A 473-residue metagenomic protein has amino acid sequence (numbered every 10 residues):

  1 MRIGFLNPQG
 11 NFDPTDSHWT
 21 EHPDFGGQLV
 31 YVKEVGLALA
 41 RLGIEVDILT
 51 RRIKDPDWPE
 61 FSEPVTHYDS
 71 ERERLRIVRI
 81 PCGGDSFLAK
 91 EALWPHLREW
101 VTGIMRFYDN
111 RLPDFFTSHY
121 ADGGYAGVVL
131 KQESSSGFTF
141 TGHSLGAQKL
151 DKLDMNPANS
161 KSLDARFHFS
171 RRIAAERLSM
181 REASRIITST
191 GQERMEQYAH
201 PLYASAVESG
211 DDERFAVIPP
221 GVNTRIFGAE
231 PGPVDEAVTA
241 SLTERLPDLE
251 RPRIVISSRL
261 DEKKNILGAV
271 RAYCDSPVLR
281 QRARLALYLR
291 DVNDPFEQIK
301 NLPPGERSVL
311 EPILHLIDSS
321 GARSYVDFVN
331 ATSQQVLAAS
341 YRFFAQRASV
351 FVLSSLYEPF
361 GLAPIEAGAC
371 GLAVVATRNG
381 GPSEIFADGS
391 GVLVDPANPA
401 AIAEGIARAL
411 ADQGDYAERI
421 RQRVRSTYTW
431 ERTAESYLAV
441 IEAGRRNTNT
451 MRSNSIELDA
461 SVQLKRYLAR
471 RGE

Functional and structural regions predicted by a protein language model:
M1-E473: Catalytic cores of nucleotide-sugar-dependent glycosyltransferases that transfer UDP/GDP/TDP-activated
